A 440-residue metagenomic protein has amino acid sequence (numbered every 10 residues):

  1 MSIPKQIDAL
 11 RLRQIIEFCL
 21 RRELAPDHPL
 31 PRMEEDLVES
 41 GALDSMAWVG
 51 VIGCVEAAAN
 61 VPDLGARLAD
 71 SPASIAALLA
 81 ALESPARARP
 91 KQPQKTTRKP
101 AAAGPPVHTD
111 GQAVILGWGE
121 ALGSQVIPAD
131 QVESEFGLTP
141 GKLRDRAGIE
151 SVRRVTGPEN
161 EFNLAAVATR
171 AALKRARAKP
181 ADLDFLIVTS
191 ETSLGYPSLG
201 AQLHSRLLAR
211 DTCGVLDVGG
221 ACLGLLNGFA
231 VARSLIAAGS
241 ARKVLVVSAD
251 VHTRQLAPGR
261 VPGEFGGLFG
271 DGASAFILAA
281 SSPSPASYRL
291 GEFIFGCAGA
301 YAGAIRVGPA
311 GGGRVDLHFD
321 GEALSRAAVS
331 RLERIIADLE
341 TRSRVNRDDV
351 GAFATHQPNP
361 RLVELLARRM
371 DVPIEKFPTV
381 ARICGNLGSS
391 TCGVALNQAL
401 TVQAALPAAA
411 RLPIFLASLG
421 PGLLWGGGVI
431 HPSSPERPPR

Functional and structural regions predicted by a protein language model:
S2-A103: Phosphopantetheine-dependent thiolation modules in NRPS/PKS and related acyl-activating systems
P100-P158, R260-R326, S330, R334 (+2 more regions): Condensing-enzyme catalytic core mediating Claisen C-C bond formation in acyl metabolism
I115, G157-C222, R342-V363: Conserved beta-ketoacyl condensing-enzyme motif
L116-G119, T189, G219, V244-D250 (+2 more regions): Short beta-strand segments
F136-R144, G195-A209, V246-Q255, V307-A310 (+1 more regions): Acidic-glycine-rich active-site phosphate/pyrophosphate-binding loop
I149-E150, D182-F185, S205-G219, Q255-V261 (+1 more regions): Glycine/charged-rich beta-loop-alpha catalytic/anionic-binding loops adjacent to active sites
F162, A166, T192-S193, R210-T212 (+2 more regions): Claisen-condensing/thiolase-fold acyl-transfer catalytic domains that form or cleave C-C bonds in fatty acid
A237-G270: Flexible, glycine-rich active-site loops centered on histidine and acidic residues that chelate a metal or position
